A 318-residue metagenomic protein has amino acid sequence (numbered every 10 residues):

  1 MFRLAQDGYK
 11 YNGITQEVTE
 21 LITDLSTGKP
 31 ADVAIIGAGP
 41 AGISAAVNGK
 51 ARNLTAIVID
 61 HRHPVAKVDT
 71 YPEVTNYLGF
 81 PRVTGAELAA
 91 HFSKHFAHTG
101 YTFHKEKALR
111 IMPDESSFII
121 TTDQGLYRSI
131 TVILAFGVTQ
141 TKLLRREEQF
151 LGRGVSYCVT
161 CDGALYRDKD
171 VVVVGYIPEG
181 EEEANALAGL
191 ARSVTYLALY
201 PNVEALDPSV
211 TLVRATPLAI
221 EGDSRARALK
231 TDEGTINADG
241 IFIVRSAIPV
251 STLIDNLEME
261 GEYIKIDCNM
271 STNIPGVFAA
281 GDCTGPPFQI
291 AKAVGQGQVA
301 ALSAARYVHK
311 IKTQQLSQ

Functional and structural regions predicted by a protein language model:
D7-S26, V138-I177, A184: Glycine-rich dinucleotide-binding loop and its adjacent helix/turn
Q16-K29, Q149-L165, V244-K292, V299-L302 (+1 more regions): FAD-site-proximal beta/loop scaffold in flavoenzymes
L25, A31-H95, K169-V203: Beta1-alpha1 glycine-rich phosphate/pyrophosphate-binding loop at the start of Rossmann-like nucleotide-binding domains
A46-V47, E181-N185, C283-Q318: A conserved FAD-binding loop/helix module that cradles the flavin
T70, L143-E148, A164-Y166, N202-S209 (+1 more regions): Short loop/helix-cap segments at secondary-structure boundaries that form the rim of catalytic
A89-A90, F96-T121, L126-S129, G189-C268 (+1 more regions): A Rossmann-like FAD-binding core segment of flavoenzymes
F103-L165: Glycine/small-residue-rich loop that forms an oxyanion/phosphate-binding "nest" at active or ligand-binding sites
